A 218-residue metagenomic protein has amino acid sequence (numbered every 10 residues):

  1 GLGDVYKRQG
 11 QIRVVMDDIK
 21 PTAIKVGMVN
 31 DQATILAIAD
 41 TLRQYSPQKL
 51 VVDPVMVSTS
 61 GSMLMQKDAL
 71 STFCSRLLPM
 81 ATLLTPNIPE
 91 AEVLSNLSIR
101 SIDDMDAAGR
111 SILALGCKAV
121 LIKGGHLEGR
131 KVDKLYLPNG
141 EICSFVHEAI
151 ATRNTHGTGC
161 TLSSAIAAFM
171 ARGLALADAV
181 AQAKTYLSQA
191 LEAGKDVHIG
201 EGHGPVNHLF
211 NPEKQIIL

Functional and structural regions predicted by a protein language model:
G1-Y6: Short, small-residue-biased leader/transition segments that mark boundaries at the very start of proteins
G10-K20, R110-L115: A short, N-terminal amphipathic alpha-helix
M16-R76: Glycine/small-residue-rich loop that forms an oxyanion/phosphate-binding "nest" at active or ligand-binding sites
K67-I142: Conserved phosphate/ATP/ADP-binding segment of small-molecule kinases
E92-V93, T152-L176: Short, small-residue alpha-helix embedded
E141-C143, F169-A183: Phosphate-handling active-site elements
I142-H156: Short pre-catalytic strand/loop immediately N-terminal to key active-site residues, enriched for Gly-Thr
D178-L218: Charged C-terminal helix
